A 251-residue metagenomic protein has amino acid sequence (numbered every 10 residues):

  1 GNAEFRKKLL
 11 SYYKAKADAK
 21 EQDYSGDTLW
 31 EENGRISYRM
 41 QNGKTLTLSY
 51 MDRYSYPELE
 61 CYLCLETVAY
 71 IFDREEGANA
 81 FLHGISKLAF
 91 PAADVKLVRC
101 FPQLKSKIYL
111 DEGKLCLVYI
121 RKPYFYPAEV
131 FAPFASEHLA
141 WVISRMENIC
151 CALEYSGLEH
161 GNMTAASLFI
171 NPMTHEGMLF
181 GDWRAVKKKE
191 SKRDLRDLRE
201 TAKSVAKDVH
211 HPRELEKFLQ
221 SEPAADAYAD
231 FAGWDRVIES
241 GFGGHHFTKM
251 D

Functional and structural regions predicted by a protein language model:
R6-Y50: Juxta-kinase regulatory segment immediately upstream of eukaryotic protein kinase catalytic domains
G34-L97, P102: ATP-binding glycine-rich loop module of kinase domains
R99-A140: Conserved structural core of kinase catalytic domains
Y109-L110, F169-M173: Short beta-strand micro-motifs enriched in acidic
C150-N171: Catalytic-loop of the protein kinase fold
N171-M250: C-lobe/activation-segment region of protein kinase-like
